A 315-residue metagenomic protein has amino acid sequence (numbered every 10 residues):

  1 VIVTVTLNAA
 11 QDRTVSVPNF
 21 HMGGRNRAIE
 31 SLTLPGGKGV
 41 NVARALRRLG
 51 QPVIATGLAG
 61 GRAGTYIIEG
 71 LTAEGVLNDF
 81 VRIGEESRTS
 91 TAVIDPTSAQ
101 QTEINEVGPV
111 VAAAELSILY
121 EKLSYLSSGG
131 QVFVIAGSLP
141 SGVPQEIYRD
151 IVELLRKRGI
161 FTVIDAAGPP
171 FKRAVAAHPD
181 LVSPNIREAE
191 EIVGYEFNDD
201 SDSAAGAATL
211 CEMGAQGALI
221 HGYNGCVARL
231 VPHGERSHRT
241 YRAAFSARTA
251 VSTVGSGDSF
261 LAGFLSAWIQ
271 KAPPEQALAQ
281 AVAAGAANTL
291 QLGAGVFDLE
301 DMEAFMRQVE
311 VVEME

Functional and structural regions predicted by a protein language model:
V1-G23: Positively charged, low-complexity intrinsically disordered leader regions
R27-S87, F305-Q308: Substrate-binding N-lobe of the ribokinase-like
R47, R156, I269: Gly/Ala-rich phosphate-binding loop of Rossmann-like dinucleotide-binding domains, activating on the conserved
V93-G129: Conserved phosphate-binding/catalytic loop of the ribokinase/pfkB sugar-kinase fold
E103-N105, G130-G137, D165, S183-E188: Short beta-strands and strand-loop turn motifs
E146-H238: Conserved phosphate/ATP/ADP-binding segment of small-molecule kinases
K172, S201-E315: Conserved phosphate-binding/catalytic region of the ribokinase-like
